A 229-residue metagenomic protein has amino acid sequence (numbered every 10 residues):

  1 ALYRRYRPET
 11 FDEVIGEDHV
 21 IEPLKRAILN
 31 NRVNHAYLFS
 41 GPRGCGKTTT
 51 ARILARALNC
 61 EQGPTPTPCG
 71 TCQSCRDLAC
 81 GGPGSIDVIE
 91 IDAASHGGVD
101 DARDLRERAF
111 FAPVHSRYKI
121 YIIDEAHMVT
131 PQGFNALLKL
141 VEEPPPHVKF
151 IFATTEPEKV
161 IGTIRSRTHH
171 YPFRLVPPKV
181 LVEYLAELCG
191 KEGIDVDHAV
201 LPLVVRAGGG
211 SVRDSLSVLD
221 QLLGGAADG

Functional and structural regions predicted by a protein language model:
A1-H170: P-loop/Walker A NTP-binding region and its immediately flanking N-terminal helices in P-loop NTPase folds
R7, P178-L181, L201: Short amphipathic alpha-helix in the helical subdomain of ABC transporter nucleotide-binding domains
E61-Q62, K191-G193: Short, polar/flexible loop-turn hinges at active-site or ligand-entry regions and domain interfaces
D92-A94, H169-L181, I194, R206: Conserved AAA+ ATPase "SRH/arginine-finger" region at the nucleotide-binding site
L105-A109, D124, R167, V180-E192 (+1 more regions): Conserved AAA+ ATPase "sensor/coupling" helix adjacent to the nucleotide-binding pocket
Y121, A186, G190, V200-A207 (+1 more regions): C-terminal helical "lid" of AAA+/P-loop NTPase domains
E158, G162, K179, E183 (+1 more regions): Residues on a specific face of well-ordered alpha-helices
K159, G193-D195: Short helix-capping and inter-helix turn/linker motifs at the boundaries of alpha-helical repeat units
